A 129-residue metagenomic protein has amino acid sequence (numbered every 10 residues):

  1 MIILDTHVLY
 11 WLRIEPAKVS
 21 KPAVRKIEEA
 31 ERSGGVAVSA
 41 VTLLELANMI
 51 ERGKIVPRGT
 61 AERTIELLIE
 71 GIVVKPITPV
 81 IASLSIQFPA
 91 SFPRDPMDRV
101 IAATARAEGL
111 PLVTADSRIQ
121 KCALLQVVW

Functional and structural regions predicted by a protein language model:
M1-V38, I50-E66, E108, R118 (+1 more regions): Short, well-structured N-terminal submotif of metal-dependent ribonuclease cores
I3, A37-A40, P76, V113: Short aromatic/basic micro-patch
V8, T42, I81, I101 (+1 more regions): Alpha-helix capping/helix-boundary segments
R58-G59, I69-A115: Active-site neighborhoods of divalent-metal-dependent phosphate/nucleic-acid chemistry enzymes
L124-W129: Active-site regions of enzymes building and remodeling cell-envelope glycoconjugates
